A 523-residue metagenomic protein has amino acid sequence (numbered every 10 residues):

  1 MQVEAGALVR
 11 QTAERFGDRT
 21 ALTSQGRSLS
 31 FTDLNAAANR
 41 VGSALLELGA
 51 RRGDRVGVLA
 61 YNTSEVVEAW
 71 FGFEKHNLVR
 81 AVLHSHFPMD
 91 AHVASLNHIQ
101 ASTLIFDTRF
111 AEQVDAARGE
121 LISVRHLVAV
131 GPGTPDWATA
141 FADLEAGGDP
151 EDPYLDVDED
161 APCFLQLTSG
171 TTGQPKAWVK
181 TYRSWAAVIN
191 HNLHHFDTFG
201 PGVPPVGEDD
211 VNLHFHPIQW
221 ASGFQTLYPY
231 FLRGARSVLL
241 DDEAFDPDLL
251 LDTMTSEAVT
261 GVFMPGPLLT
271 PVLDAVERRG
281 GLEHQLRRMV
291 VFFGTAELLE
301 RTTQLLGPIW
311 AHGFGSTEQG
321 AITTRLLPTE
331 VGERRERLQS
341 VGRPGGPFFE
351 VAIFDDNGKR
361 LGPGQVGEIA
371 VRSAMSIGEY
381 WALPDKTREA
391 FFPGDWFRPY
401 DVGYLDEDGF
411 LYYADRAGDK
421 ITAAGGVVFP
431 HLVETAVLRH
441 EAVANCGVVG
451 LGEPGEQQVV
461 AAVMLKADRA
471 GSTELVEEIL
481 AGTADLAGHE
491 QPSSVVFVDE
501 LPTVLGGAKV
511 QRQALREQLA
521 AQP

Functional and structural regions predicted by a protein language model:
G17-D18, A129, P135, G148-L167 (+3 more regions): Conserved pre-ATP/AMP-binding loop-to-beta segment of ANL
G26, A111-E159, Q174, L519-A521: ANL superfamily adenylate-forming
S30-T32, C163-N190: Conserved AMP-binding A3 loop
F87-D90, A94-S95, L104-D107, S373 (+3 more regions): AMP-binding/adenylate-forming catalytic core of the ANL superfamily
V130, D485-K509: AMP-binding/adenylate-forming catalytic domain of the ANL superfamily
A186-V211, Q219-T260, P271, A275: Conserved AMP-binding/adenylation subdomain of ANL enzymes
L232, V259-M264, L273-R335, E350: Gly/Ser/Thr-rich phosphate-binding loop
R343-F348, K359-A390, V428: Conserved ATP/PPi-binding loop(s) of AMP-dependent carboxylate-activating enzymes
